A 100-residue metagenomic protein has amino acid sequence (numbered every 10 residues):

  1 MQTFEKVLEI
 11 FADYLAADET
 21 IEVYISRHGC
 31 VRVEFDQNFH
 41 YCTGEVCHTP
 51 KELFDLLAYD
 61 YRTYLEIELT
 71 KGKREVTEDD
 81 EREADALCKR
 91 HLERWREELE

Functional and structural regions predicted by a protein language model:
M1-T20, I67-K71, W95, L99: Negatively charged, low-complexity tracts enriched in Asp/Glu with abundant Ser/Thr
Y24-R94: Acidic, low-complexity, intrinsically disordered interaction modules
